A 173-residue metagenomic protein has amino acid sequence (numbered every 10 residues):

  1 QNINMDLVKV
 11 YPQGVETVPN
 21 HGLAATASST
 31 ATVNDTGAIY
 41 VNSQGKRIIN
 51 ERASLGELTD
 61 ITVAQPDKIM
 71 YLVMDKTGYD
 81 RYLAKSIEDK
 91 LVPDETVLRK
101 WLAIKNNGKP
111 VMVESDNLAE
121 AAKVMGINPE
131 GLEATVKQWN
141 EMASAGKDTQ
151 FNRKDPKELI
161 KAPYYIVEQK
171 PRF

Functional and structural regions predicted by a protein language model:
Q1-T135, E141-F173: Residues forming the flavin
